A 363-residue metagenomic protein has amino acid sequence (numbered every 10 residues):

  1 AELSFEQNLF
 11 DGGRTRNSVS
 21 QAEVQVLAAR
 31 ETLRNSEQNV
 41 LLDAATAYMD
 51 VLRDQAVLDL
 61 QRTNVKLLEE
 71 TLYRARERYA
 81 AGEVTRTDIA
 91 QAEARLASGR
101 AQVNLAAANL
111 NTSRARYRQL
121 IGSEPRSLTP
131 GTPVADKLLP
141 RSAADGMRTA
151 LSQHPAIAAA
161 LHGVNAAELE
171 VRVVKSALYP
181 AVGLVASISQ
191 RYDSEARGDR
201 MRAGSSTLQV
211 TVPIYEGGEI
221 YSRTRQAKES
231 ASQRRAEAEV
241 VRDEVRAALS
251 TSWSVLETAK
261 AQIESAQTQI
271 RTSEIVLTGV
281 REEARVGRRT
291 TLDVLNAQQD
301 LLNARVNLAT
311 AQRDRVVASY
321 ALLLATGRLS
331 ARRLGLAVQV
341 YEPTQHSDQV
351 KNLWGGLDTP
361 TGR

Functional and structural regions predicted by a protein language model:
A1-L3, G146, G204-V210: Hydrophobic, lipid-facing positions within transmembrane beta-strands of outer-membrane proteins
E6-N35, A158, A177-G204, T211-R225 (+2 more regions): Small/polar (Gly/Ser/Thr/Ala-rich) solvent-exposed segments that form structured loops/beta-strands/short helices used
N8-L9, P125-R126, P130-N165, P213-I214 (+4 more regions): Bacterial Sec-pathway N-terminal export signals of envelope proteins
S36-T149, S252-V255, A259, G279-E282 (+3 more regions): Periplasmic alpha-helical coiled-coil/stalk elements that build and connect Gram-negative outer-membrane
A106, P155, A311: Metallo-beta-lactamase
V210, A227, R234, L256-A259 (+9 more regions): Hydrophobic, well-ordered secondary-structure elements that form the walls of internal hydrophobic environments
R223-E229, Q233-S265, Q269, V286: C-terminal structural cap/anchor segments
N307-R363: Acidic, low-complexity, intrinsically disordered peripheral segments
